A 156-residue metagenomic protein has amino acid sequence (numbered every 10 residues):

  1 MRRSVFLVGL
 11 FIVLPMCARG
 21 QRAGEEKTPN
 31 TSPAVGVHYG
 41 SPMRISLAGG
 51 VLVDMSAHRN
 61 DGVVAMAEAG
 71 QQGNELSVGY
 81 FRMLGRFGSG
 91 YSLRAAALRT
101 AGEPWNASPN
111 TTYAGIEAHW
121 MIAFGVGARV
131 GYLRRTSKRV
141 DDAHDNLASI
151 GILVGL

Functional and structural regions predicted by a protein language model:
M1-E26: Cleavable N-terminal export/targeting peptides
C17-G40, V53: N-terminal targeting leaders of membrane proteins
R22-P29, G115-L156: Predominantly the C-terminal beta-signal and adjacent terminal strand-loop region of outer-membrane beta-barrel
K27-T31, S41-L47, Q71-L76, S89 (+3 more regions): Residues that define the transmembrane beta-barrel architecture of outer-membrane proteins
T31, R59-V63, N74, Y80-R82 (+4 more regions): Polar/charged side chains located within well-ordered beta-strands of beta-rich proteins
V37-M43, V51-M55, A67-G73, R82-L84 (+3 more regions): Transmembrane beta-strands of outer-membrane beta-barrel pores
D54-V63, G85-L93, I122-V130: Repeated loop/turn-to-beta-strand initiation elements of outer-membrane beta-barrel proteins
V64-A69, F81-M83, S89-E117: Outer membrane beta-barrel transmembrane domains
